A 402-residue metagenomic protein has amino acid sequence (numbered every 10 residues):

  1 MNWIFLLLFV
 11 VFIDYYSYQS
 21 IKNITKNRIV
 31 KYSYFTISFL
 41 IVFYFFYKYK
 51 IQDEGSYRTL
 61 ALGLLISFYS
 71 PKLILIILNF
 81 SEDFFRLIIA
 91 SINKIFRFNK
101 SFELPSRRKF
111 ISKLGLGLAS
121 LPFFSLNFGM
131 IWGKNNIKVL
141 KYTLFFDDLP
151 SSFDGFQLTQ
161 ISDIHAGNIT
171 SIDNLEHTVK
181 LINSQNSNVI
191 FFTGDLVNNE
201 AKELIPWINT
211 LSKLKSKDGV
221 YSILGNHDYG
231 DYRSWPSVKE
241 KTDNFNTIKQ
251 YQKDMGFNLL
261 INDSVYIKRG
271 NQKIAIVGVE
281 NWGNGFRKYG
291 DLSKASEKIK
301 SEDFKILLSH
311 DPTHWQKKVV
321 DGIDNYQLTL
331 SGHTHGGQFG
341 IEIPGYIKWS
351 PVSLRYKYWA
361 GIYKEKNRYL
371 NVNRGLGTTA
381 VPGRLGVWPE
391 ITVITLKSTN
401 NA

Functional and structural regions predicted by a protein language model:
M1-K134, A402: Non-catalytic terminal accessory segments
I88-G115, M130-Q160, G167-K180, S184: N-terminal signal-anchor transmembrane helix
S112-G115, A119-F145, D243-I261: A short, flexible N-terminal coil/short beta segment enriched in small residues
L149-A402: Soluble catalytic domains of enzymes that build or remodel membrane lipids, polysaccharides, and related
